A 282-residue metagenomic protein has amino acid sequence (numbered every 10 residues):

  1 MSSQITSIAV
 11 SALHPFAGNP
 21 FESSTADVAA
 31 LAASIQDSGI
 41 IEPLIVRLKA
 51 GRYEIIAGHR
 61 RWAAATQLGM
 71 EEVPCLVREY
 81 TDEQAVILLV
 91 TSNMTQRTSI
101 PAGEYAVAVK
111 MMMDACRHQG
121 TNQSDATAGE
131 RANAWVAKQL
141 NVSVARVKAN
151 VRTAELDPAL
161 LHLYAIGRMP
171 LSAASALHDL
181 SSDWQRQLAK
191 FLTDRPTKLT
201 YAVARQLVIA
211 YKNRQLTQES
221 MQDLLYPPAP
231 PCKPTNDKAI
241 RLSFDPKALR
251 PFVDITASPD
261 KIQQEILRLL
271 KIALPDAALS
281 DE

Functional and structural regions predicted by a protein language model:
M1-R78, Q84-R97: Short, charged/polar connector segments at secondary-structure boundaries
D27, L31, R60-R61, V86 (+6 more regions): Helical mechanochemical/support elements of P-loop NTPase systems and associated helical scaffolds
A29, A33, A63-T66, L88 (+8 more regions): Solvent-exposed alpha-helical segments within well-ordered globular domains of core cellular machineries
Q96-L180: Alpha-helical interaction elements
Q185-S220: Helix-turn-helix/homeodomain-like alpha-helical modules used for DNA recognition and transcription-factor dimerization
N213-L269: Charged/polar low-complexity intrinsically disordered segments, enriched in acidic residues
E265-E282: Terminal end segments
